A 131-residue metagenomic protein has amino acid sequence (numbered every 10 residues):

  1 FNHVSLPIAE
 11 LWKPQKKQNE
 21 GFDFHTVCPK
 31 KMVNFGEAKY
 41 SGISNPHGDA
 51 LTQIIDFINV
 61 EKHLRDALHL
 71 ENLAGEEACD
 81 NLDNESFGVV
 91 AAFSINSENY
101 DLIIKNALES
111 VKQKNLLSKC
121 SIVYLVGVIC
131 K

Functional and structural regions predicted by a protein language model:
N2-N19: A short acidic/basic microdomain associated with nuclease active sites
Q18, K30, N84-E85: A short, structural micro-pattern
T26-F35: Active-site beta-strand-loop-beta-strand hairpin of nuclease catalytic cores that positions key catalytic residues
M32, A50-L51, L125: Generic hydrophobic, helix-prone segments enriched in Leu/Val/Ile
F35-A38, K62-D66, L116-V123: Short, surface-exposed, polar/charged, turn-prone segments marking secondary-structure boundaries
A38-E98: Catalytic cores of nucleic-acid endonucleases
N72-K131: Domain-level recognition of nuclease-like catalytic cores that cleave nucleotide substrates
